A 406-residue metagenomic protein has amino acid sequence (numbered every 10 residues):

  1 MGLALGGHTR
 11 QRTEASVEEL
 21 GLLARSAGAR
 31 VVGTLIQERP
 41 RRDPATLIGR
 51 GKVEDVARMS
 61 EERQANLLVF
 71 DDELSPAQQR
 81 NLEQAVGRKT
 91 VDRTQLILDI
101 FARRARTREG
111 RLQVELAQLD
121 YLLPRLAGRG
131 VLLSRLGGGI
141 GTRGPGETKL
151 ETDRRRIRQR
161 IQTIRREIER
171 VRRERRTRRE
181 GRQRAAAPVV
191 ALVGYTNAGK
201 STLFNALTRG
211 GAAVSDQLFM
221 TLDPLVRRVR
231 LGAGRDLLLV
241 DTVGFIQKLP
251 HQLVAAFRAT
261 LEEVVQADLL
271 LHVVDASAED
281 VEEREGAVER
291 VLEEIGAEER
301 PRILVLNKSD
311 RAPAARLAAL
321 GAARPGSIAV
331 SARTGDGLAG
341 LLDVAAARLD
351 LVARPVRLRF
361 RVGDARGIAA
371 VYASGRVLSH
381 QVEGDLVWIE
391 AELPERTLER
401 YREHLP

Functional and structural regions predicted by a protein language model:
M1-L98: N-terminal accessory targeting/assembly segments
A4-T9, E38-R39, D43-T46, V69-P76 (+5 more regions): Conserved Switch II/interswitch segment of TRAFAC-class P-loop GTPases
G6, G21, D120, P124-A198 (+5 more regions): C-terminal-of-GTPase-core extension/linker across diverse P-loop GTPases
T13-E18, R41-R58, T221-P224, V243-Q266 (+1 more regions): Switch II of P-loop NTPase G domains
S60-E62, E83, R184, T221 (+6 more regions): Conserved catalytic network of the ASCE P-loop NTPase/AAA+ motor domain
T94-L98, L218-F219, A332-T334: Short, acidic/turn-prone active-site loops that include or flank metal/cofactor- and phosphate-binding residues
Q95-V114: Short alpha-helix plus adjacent loop in nuclease-associated cores
R175, G181-P188, A206-L238, I246-A259 (+2 more regions): Switch I (effector-binding) loop of TRAFAC-class P-loop GTPase G-domains
